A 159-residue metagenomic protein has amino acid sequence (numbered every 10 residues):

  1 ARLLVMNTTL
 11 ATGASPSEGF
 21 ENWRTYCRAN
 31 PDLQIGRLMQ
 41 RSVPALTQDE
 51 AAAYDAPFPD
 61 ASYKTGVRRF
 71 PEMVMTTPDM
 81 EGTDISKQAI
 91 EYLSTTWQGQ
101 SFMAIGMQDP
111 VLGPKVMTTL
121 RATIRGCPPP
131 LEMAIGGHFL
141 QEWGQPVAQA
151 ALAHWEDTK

Functional and structural regions predicted by a protein language model:
R2-I35: Flexible "cap/lid" loop of the alpha/beta hydrolase fold
N7-T9, M107, A134: Nucleotide-sugar donor-binding loop of glycosyltransferases
A11, P110-V111, F139-E142: A short, basic/aromatic alpha-helical/loop segment that forms part of the nucleotidyl-sugar donor-binding site
G13-S15, P31-Y92: Conserved alpha/beta-hydrolase catalytic His-Asp/Glu region
A14-G19, T65-R68, P114-M117, W143-Q145: Short aromatic-enriched loop/helix-cap "lid" or pocket-rim segments at secondary-structure transitions that line
Y63-A122, E132: Conserved serine/cysteine hydrolase catalytic core
G126-K159: Catalytic active-site module of serine/aspartate enzymes centered on a nucleophile-bearing elbow/loop
